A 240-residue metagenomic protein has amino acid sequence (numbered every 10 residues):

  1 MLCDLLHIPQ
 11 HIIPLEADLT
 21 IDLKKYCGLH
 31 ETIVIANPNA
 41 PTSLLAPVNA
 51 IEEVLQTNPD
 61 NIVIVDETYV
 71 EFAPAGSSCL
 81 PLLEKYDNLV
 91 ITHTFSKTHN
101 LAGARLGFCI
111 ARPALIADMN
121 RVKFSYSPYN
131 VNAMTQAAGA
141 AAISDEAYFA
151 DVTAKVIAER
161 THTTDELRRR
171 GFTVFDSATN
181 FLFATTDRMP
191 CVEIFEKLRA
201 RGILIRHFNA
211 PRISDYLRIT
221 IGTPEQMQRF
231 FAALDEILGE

Functional and structural regions predicted by a protein language model:
M1-A36: PLP-dependent aminotransferase-like
T20-L29, P41-V63, E67-L101, L115: Active-site pre-lysine segment of PLP-dependent enzymes
T32-A36, I64, F108-I110: Structural motif
N49, K197-R201, R206, A210-E240: PLP-dependent enzyme catalytic core of the Aspartate aminotransferase-like
N88-R168, F172-F175: PLP-dependent aminotransferase class I/II
G103, A178, R212-D215: Short acidic/glycine-enriched loop/turn segments that link adjacent beta-strands
V156-I157, R169-R201, L217: Conserved PLP-binding catalytic core of the aspartate aminotransferase-like
